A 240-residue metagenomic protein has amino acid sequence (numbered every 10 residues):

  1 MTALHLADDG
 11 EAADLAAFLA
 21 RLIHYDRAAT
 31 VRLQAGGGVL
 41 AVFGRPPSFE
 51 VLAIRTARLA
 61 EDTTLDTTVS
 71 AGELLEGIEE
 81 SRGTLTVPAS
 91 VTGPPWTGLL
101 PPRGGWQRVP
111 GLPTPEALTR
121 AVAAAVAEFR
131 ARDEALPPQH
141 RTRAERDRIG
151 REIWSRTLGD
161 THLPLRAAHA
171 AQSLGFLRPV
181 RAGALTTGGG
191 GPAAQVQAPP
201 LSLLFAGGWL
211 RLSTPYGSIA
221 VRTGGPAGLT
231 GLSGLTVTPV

Functional and structural regions predicted by a protein language model:
M1-R58: N-terminal ordered "arm"
A17, R21, E76, A124: Charged/polar, solvent-exposed surface patches and flexible loops
R27-A29, I54-T56, T63-L65, S233-T236: Short, surface-exposed linear patches
V39, E61, T236-V240: Aromatic-enriched hydrophobic runs in primary sequence
V51-A89: A broadly used, surface-exposed interaction patch
E80, T84-V240: Long, compositionally biased intrinsically disordered terminal regions
